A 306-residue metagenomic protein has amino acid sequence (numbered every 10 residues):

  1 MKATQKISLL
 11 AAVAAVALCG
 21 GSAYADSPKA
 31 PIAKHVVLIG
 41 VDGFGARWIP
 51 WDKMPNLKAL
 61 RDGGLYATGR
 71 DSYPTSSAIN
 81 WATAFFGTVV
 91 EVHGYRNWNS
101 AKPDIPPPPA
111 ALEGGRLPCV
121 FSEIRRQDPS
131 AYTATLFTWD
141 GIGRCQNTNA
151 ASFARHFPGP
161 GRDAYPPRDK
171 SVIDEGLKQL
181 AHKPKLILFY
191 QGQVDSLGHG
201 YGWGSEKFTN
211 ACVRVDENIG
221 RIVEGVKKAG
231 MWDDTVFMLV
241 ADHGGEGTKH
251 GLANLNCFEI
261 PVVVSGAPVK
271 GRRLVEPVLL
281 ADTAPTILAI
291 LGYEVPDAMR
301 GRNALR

Functional and structural regions predicted by a protein language model:
S8-C19: Bacterial N-terminal signal peptides
D26-A33, G45-R126: Active-site nucleophile/metal-coordination loop of metallo-enzymes that catalyze phosphate/sulfate and related
I32-V36, G63-Y66, Q127-A134, H182-I187 (+2 more regions): Loop/turn elements at helix/coil->beta-strand transitions in domains of secreted/extracellular proteins
L38, N56, A211-L255, I287: Metal-dependent active-site segment of extracytoplasmic phospho-/sulfohydrolases and closely related
G69, P107-A111, F208-T209, V269-P277: Active-site rim elements
F85, A253-E294, L305: Substrate-binding rim/cap in mid-to-C-terminal beta-strand-loop elements of soluble/periplasmic
H93-N97, L112-Y165: Catalytic-site neighborhoods of secreted/periplasmic enzymes that process anionic sulfate/phosphate groups
G141-P158, D174-E217, R221: Active-site His/acidic residue clusters
